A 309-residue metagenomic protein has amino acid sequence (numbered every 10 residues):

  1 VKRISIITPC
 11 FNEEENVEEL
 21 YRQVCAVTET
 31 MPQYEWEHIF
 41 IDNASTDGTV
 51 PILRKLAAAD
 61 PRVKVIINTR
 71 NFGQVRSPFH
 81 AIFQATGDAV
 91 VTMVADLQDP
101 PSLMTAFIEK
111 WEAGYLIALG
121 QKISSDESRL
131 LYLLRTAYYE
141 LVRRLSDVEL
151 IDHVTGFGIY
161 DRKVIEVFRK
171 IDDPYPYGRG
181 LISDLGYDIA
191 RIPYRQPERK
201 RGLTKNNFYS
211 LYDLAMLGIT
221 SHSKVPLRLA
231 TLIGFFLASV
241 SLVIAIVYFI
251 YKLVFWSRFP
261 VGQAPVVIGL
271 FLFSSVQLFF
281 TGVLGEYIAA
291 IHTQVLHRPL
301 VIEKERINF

Functional and structural regions predicted by a protein language model:
V1, Y177-F309: Hydrophobic helical membrane-anchoring modules
V1-E127: Structured catalytic core of nucleotide-sugar glycosyltransferases
P9, N68-R70, A113, G158 (+3 more regions): Short conserved micro-motifs on helix faces and helix-strand junctions that flank and scaffold key functional residues
N12-E15, Q98, S102, R169 (+3 more regions): Residues in soluble alpha-helical coiled-coils and helical-bundle/repeat scaffolds
A58, F83, E109, A113 (+4 more regions): Solvent-exposed polar/charged
N68-Q84, P101-G178, P197-M216: Acceptor/aglycone-binding surface of glycosyltransferases and processive sugar-polymer synthases
